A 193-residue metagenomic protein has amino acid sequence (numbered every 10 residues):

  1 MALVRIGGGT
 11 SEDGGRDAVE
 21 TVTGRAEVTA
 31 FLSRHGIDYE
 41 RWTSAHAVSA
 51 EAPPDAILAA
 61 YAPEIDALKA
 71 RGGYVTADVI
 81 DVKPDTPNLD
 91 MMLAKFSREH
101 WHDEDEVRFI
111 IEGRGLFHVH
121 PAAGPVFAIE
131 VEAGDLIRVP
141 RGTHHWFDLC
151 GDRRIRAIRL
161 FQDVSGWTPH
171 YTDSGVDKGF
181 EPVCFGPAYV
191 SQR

Functional and structural regions predicted by a protein language model:
M1-Y74: N-terminal leader/capping segments at the start of a protein or of a new domain
R5, R41, D78-D81, R159: Structural signal for conserved beta-strand scaffold positions within catalytic alpha/beta enzyme cores
V79-D103: Conserved short histidine dyad/triad with adjacent acidic residue
A94-V107, G124-P125, V131-E132: A short beta-loop-beta micro-motif enriched in histidine and acidic residues
W101-P121, R138: Short, conserved beta-strand element in jelly-roll/cupin
V119-E130, L149-C150, P169-Y171: A short secondary-structure junction signal
V131-G151: Conserved metal-binding segment of the jelly-roll/cupin
D148-R193: Double-stranded beta-helix
